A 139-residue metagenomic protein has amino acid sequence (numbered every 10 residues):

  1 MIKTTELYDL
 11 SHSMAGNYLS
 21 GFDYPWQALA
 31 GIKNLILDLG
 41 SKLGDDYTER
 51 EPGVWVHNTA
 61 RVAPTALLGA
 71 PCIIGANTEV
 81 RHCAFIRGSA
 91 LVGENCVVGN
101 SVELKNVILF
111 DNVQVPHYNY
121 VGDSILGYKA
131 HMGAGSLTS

Functional and structural regions predicted by a protein language model:
M1-G53, N58: Terminal amphipathic alpha-helical/low-complexity segments used for targeting or macromolecular assembly
T48-S139: Structural signal for interior beta-strand "rungs" in well-ordered beta-sheet cores of soluble enzyme domains
